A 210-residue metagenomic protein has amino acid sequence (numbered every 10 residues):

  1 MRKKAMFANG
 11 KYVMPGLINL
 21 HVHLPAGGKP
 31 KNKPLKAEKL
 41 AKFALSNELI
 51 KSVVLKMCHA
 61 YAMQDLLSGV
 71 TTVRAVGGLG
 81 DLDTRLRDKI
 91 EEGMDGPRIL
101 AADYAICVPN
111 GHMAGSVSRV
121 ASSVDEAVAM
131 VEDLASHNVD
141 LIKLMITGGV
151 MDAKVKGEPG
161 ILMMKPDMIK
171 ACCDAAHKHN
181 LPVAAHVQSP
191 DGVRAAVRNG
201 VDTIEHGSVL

Functional and structural regions predicted by a protein language model:
M1-M14: Histidine-rich, glycine-flanked metal-binding segment
Y12-K89, N199: Metal-associated gating/positioning segment near the N- to mid-region
G16-V22, V73-R74, I99-D103, I142-L144 (+2 more regions): Hydrophobic faces of well-ordered beta-strands that scaffold small-molecule active sites in alpha/beta enzyme cores
A26-V54, D95, D103, C107-G115 (+1 more regions): Active-site gating loops and adjacent loop-to-helix segments of metal-dependent hydrolytic enzymes
V54-Q64, V120-A135, Q188-G192: Short, acidic/polar
V70-T72, M94-R98, N138-D140, H177-L181 (+1 more regions): Short, well-ordered coil/turn segments that N-cap beta-strands
N110-K170, D202: Active-site gating/metal-coordination segments in enzymes
M151-L210: Active-site core of metal-dependent hydrolases
